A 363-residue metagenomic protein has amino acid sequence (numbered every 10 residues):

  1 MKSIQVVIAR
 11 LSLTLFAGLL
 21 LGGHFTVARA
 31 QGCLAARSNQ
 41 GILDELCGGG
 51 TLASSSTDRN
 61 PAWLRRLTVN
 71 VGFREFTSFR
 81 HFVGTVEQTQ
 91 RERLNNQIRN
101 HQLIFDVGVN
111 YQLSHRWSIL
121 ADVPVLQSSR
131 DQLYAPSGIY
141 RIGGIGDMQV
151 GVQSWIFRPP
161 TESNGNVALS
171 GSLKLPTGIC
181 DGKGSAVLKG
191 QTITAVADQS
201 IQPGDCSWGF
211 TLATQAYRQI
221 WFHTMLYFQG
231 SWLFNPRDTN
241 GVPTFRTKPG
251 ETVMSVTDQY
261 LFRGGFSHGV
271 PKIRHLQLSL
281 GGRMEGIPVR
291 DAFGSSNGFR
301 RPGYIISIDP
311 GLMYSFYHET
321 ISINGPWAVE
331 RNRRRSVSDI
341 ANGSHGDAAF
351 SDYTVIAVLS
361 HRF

Functional and structural regions predicted by a protein language model:
F25, L94-W155: Long, hydrophobic/aromatic-enriched structural stretches that serve as scaffold segments
Q31-L34, T57-R66, R80, R99 (+6 more regions): Short loop/turn motifs that connect adjacent beta-strands in outer-membrane beta-barrel proteins
Q40-C47, E75-I104, S200-I201: Surface-exposed strand-loop-strand hairpins of Gram-negative outer-membrane beta-barrel proteins
R65, R99-F105, I142-M148, G165 (+5 more regions): Residues that define the transmembrane beta-barrel architecture of outer-membrane proteins
V69-T77, A121-V125, L169-L175, L212 (+4 more regions): Transmembrane beta-barrel strands of outer-membrane/channel proteins
F73-E75, Y111, V123, S154-I156 (+5 more regions): Residue-level signature of outer-membrane beta-barrel architecture
R80-R93, L233, D238-F363: Outer membrane beta-barrel transmembrane domains
Q127-S255: Outer-membrane pore/translocation modules
